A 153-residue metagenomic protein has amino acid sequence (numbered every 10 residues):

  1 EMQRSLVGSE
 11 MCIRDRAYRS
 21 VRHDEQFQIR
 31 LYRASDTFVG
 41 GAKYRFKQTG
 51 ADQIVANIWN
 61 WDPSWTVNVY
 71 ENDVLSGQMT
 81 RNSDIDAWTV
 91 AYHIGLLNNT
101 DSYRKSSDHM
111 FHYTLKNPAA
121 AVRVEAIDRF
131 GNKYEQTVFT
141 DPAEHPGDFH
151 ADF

Functional and structural regions predicted by a protein language model:
E1-G8, C12-I13: Single conserved hydrophobic/aromatic residue that forms the stacking wall/gate of nucleotide- or nucleobase-binding
S9-E10, S20-R22, N60-D62: A broadly conserved detector of short glycine/acidic/proline-rich loop/turn motifs that flank catalytic sites and bind
C12-D15, V74-L75: Extended hydrophobic/Leu-rich segments
R14-F38: Proline/serine/threonine-rich low-complexity linkers at boundaries of modular beta-sandwich domains
Y32-F153: Long, low-complexity serine/threonine/glycine- and acidic-rich segments characteristic of extracellular
